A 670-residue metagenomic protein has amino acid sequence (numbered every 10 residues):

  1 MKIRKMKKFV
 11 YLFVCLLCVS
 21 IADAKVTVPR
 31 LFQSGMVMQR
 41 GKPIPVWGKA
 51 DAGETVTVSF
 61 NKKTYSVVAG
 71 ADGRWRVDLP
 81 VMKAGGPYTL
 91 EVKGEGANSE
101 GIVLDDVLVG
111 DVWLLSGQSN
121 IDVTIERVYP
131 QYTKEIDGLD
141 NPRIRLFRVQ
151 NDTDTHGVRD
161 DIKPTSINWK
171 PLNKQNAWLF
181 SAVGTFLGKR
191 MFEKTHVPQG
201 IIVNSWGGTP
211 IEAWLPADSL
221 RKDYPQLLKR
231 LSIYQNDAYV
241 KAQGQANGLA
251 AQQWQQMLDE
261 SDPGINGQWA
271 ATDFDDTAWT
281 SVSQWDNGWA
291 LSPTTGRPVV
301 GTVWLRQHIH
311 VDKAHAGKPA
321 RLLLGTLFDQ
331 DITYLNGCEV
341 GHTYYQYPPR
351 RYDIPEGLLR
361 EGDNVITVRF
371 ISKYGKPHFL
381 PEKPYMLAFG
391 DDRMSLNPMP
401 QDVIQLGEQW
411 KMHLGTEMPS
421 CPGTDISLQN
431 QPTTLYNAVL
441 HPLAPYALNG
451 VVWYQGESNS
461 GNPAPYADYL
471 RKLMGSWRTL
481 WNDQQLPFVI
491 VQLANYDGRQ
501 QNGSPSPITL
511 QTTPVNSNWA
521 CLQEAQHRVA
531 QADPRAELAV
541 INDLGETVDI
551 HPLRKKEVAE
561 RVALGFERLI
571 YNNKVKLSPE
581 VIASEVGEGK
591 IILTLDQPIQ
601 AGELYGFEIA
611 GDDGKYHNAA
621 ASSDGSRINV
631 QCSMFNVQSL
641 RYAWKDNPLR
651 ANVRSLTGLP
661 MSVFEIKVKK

Functional and structural regions predicted by a protein language model:
I3, F13-L17, E95-E100, N629-S639: Short, basic, low-complexity termini and linkers enriched in Ser/Thr/Gly/Pro that act as targeting/leader peptides
K25, L31-L108, Y374-K376: Ser/Thr-rich low-complexity repeats and stalk/linker segments
R30, Q39-K42, G296-V300, R321 (+4 more regions): Surface beta-strand/loop "capping" patches
W47, W279, I309-G337, I366-V368: Aromatic-lined ligand-binding clefts that engage carbohydrates, nucleic acids, or primary amines
K62-G85, A97, T333-M386: Beta-strand-rich ligand-recognition modules
T64, I592, D596-K670: C-terminal beta-sandwich/jelly-roll accessory domains of carbohydrate-active enzymes
I102-P171, I202-G288, D363-Y446: An acidic-aromatic loop/edge-strand motif
Q245-Q284, L522-E585, Q600-G602: Catalytic cores of secreted or luminal carbohydrate-active enzymes
